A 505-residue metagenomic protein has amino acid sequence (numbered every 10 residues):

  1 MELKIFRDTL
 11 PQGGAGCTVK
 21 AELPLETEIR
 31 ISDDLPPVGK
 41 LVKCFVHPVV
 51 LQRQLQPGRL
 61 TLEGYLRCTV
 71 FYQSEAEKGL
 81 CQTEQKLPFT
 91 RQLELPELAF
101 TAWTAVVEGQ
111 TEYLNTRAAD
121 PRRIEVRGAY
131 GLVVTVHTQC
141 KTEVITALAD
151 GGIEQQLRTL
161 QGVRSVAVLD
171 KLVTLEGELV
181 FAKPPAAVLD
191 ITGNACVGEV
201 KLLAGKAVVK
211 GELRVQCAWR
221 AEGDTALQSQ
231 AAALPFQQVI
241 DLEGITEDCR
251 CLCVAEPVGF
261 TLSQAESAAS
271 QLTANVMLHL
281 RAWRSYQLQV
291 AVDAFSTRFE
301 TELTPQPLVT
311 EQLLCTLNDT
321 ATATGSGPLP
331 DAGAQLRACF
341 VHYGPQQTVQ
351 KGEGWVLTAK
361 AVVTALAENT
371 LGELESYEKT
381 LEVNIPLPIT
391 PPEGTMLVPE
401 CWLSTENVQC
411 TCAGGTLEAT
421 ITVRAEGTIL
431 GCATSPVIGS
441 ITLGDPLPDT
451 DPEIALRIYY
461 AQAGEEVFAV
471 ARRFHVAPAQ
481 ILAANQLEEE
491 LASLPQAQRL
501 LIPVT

Functional and structural regions predicted by a protein language model:
M1-E2, T505: Gram-positive cell-envelope targeting signals
E2-E453: Membrane-lipid interaction segments
L51, Q486-L487: Short beta-turn/strand-loop junction motif enriched in small, turn-promoting residues
G444-Q480, E488-T505: Primarily a LysM-type cell-wall glycan-binding module
A483: Phosphate-coordinating loops and pocket residues in cytosolic domains that bind phosphorylated ligands
